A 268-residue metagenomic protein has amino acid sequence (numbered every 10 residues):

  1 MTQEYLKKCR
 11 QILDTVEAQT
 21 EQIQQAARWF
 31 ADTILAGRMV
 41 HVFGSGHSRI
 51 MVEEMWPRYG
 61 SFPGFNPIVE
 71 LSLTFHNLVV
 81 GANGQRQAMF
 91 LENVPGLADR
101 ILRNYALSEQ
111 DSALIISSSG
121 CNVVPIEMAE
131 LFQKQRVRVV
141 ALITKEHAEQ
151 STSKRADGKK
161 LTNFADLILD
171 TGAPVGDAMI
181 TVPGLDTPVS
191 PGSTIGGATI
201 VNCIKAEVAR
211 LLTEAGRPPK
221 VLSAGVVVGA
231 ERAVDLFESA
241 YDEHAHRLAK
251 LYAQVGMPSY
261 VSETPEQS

Functional and structural regions predicted by a protein language model:
M1-S268: Conserved N-terminal alpha-helical segment that immediately precedes and caps sugar-phosphate-binding
